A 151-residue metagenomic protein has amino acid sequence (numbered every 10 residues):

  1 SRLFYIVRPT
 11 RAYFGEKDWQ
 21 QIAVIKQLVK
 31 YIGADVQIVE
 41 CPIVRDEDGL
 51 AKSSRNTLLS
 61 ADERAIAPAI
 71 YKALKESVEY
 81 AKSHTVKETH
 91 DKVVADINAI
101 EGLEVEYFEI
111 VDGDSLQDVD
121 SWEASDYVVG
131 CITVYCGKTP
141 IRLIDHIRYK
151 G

Functional and structural regions predicted by a protein language model:
F4-Y13: Proline-aspartate-enriched helix->loop->beta-strand connector
R8-P9, A34-D35, S125: Short coil/turn connectors at secondary-structure junctions
T10, K17-Q21, D145-H146: Acidic active-site catalytic centers that drive phospho-/nucleotidyl reactions and related ester hydrolyses
E16-K17, V134: Fold-independent oxyanion-binding glycine-rich loops and adjacent beta-strand/coil segments at enzyme active sites
D18-E106, V111, G151: Glycine-rich, Lys/Arg-enriched anion-binding loops that position phosphate/diphosphate groups for phosphoryl
K92-G151: Phosphate/ribose-recognition catalytic cores of enzymes acting on nucleotide-derived substrates
